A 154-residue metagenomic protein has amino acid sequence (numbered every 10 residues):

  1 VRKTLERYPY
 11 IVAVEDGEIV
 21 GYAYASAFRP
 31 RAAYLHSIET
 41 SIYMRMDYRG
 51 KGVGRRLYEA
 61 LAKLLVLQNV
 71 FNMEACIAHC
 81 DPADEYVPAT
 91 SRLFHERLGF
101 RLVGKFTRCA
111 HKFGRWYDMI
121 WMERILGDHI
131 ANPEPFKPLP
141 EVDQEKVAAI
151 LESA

Functional and structural regions predicted by a protein language model:
V1-D47, L64, Q68, I125-H129: Acetyl-CoA-dependent GNAT
Y24, C76-A78, R92, E96-R115 (+2 more regions): Conserved catalytic-core motifs of GNAT/GCN5-like acyltransferases
T40, M73-A75, M122-R124: A structural signal for short, well-ordered beta-strand segments
S41-R49, I77-P82: A short, internal acetyl-CoA/4′-phosphopantetheine-binding micro-motif in the GNAT/acyltransferase core
Y48, G52-A60: Conserved acetyl-CoA pyrophosphate-binding loop and the N-cap/start of the following alpha-helix in GNAT-like
K63-T90: Conserved GNAT acetyl-CoA-binding A-motif
R108-A154: C-terminal "cap" of GNAT-fold acetyltransferases
